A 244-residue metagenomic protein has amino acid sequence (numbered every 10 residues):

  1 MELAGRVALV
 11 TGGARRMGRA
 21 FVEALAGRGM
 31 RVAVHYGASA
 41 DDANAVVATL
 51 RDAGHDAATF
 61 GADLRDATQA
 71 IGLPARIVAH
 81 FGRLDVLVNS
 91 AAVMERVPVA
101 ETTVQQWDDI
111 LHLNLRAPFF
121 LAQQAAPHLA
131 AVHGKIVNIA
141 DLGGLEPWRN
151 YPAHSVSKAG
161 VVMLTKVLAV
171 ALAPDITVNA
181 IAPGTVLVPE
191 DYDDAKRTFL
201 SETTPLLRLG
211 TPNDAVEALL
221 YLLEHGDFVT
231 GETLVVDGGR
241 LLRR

Functional and structural regions predicted by a protein language model:
E2-A33: Canonical Rossmann dinucleotide-binding motif of NAD(H)/NADP(H)-dependent dehydrogenases/reductases, specifically
P98-V99, Q106-L111, L200: Substrate-binding pocket helix/loop in short-chain dehydrogenase/reductase
A122, S157, T165: Active-site helix of classical SDR
P127, A169-P174: Alpha-helical segment proximal to the catalytic Tyr-Lys
D141: Residue(s) in the substrate-gating loop at a strand-loop-helix junction that position the organic substrate next
L145-E146, L220, E224-R244: Short C-terminal tail/terminal secondary-structure segment of NAD(P)H-dependent dehydrogenase/reductase domains
A173-T177, T230-G231: Short, small/polar-rich loop/turn modules that mediate ligand/substrate recognition or access, typified
